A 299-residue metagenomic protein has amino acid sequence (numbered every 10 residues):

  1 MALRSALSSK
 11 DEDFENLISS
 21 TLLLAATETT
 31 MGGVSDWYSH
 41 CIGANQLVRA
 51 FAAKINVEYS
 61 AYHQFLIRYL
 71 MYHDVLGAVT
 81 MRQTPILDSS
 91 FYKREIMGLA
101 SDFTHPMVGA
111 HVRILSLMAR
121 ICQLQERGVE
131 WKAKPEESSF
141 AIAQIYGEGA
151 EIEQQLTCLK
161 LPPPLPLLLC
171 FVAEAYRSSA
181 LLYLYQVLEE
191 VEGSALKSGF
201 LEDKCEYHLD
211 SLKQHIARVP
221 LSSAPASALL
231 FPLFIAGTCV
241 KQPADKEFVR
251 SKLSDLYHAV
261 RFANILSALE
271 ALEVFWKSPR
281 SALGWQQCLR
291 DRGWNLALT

Functional and structural regions predicted by a protein language model:
M1-S9, A175, S179-A180, F200 (+3 more regions): Short intrinsically disordered, low-complexity coil segments enriched in acidic
M1-V34, A44-A52, Y69-L76, L184-E189 (+4 more regions): Hydrophobic/aromatic-rich effector regions of fungal transcription factors
I18, A61-Q64, R68, A173-A175 (+1 more regions): Start-of-helix signal in alpha-solenoid helical-repeat scaffolds, especially tetratricopeptide repeats
A25-E126, P243, R292-T299: Acidic/serine-rich, low-complexity amphipathic helices located in mid- to C-terminal regulatory regions
V34-W37, I142, S198-C205, S281-W285 (+1 more regions): Flexible, glycine- and charge-enriched loops at secondary-structure boundaries
N56-Y62, L168, L266-L272: Acidic, Ser/Thr-rich low-complexity linear motifs
T84-F231, I235-S254, H258, A263: Cytosolic regulatory protein-protein interaction regions
S254-T299: Intrinsically disordered, low-complexity regulatory regions with latent secondary structure
